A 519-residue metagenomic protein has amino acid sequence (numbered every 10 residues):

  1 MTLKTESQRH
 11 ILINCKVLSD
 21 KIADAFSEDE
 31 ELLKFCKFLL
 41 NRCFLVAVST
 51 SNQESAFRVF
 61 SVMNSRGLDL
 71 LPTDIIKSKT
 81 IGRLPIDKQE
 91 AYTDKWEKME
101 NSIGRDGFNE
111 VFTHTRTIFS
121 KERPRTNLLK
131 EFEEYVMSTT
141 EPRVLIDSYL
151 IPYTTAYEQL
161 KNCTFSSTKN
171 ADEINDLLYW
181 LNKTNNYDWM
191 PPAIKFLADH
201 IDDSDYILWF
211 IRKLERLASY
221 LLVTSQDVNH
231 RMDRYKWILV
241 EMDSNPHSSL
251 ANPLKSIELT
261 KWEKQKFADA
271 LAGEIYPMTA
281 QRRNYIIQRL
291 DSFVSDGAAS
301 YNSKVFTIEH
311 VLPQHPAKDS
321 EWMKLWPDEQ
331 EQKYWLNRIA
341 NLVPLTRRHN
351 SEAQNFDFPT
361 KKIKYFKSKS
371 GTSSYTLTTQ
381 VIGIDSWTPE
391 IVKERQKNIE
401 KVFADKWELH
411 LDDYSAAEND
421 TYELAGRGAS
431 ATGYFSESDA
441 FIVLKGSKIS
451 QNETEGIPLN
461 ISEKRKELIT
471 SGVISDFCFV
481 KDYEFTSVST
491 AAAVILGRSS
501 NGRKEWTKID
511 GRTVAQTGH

Functional and structural regions predicted by a protein language model:
M1-R125, T360-T376, Q380-L411: Glycine- and hydrophobic-rich flexible loops that cap the catalytic core of alpha/beta enzyme folds
A25-E31, F38-F44, A171-W180, S249-P253 (+5 more regions): Active-site-adjacent structural elements in folded domains
F35-L40, V48-S55, P142, N170 (+8 more regions): Secondary-structure capping and boundary motifs in well-ordered enzyme cores
F44, T73-I76, G82-N284, G383: A cross-family structural signal marking well-folded subdomains
F60-V62, P72-K77, L129-E131, S204-E215 (+6 more regions): Composition- and surface-driven signal marking solvent-exposed, interaction-prone regions in large proteins
V62-D69, I81-I86, T117, K195 (+9 more regions): Short, well-ordered loop/turn and helix-capping segments at boundaries between secondary-structure elements and domains
L239-G383, I399: Betabetaalpha-Me/HNH-type nuclease active-site subdomain
E394, K401-H519: Intrinsically disordered, charged low-complexity linkers and terminal tails that flank or connect structured domains
